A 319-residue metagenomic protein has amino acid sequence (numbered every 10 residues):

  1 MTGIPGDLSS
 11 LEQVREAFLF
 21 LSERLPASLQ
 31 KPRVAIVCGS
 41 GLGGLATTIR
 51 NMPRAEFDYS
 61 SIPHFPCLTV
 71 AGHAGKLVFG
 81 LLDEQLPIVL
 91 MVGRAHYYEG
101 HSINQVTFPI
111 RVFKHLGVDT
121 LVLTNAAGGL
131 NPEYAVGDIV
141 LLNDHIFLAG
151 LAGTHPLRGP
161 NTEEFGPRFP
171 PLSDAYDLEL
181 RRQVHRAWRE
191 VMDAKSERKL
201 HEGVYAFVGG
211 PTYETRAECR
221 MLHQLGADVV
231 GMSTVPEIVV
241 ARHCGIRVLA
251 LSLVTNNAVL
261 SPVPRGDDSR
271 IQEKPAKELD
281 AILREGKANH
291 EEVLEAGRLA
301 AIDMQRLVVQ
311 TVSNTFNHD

Functional and structural regions predicted by a protein language model:
M1-L172: Metabolite-binding pocket within alpha/beta catalytic cores that recognizes anionic/polar moieties
F20, R24, E179, Q183-K195 (+1 more regions): Generic non-transmembrane alpha-helical segments
R33-A35, L86-L90, D119-V122, D138-V140 (+5 more regions): Structural motif
C38-G41, G128, H145-I146, V204-G210 (+2 more regions): Glycine-rich beta-alpha junction loops
P171-M221: Active-site rim beta-loop-alpha module in soluble metabolic enzymes
T212-E273: A C-terminal functional module that forms or caps the active site or interfaces directly with catalytic machinery
V259-D319: His/Asp/Glu-rich mid-to-C-terminal helical/loop segments that flank catalytic regions of hydrolases
